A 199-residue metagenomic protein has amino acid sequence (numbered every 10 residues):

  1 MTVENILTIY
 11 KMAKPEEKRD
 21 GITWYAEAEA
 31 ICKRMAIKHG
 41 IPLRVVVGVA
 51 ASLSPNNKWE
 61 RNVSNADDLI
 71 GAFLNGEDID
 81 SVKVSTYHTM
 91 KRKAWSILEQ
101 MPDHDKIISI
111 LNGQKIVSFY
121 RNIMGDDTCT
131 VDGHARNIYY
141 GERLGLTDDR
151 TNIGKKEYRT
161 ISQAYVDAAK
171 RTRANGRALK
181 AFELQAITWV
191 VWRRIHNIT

Functional and structural regions predicted by a protein language model:
M1-T199: HhH-family (HhH-GPD) DNA N-glycosylase catalytic core used in base-excision repair
